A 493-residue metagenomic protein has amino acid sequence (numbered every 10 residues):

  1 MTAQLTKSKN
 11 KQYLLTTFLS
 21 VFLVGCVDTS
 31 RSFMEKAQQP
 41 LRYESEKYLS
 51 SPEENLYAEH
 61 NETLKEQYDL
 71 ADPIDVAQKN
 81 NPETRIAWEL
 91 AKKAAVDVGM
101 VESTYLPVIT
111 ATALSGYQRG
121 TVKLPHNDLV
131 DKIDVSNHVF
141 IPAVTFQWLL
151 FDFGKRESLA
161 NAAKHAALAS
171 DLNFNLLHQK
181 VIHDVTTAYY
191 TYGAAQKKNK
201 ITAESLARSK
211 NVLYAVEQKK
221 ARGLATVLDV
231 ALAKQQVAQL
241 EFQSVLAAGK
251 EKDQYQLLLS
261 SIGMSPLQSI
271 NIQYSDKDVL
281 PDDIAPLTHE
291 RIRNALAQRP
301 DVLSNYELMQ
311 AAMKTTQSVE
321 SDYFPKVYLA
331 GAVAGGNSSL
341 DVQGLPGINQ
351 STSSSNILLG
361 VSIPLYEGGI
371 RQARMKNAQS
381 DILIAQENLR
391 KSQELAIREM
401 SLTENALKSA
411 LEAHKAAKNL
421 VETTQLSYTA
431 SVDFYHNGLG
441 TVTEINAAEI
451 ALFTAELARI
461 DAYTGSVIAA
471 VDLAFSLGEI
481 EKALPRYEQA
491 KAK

Functional and structural regions predicted by a protein language model:
M1-V76, G249-R293, A474-K493: Terminal intrinsically disordered/low-complexity segments used for targeting and assembly
N10, V27, F174-N294, A406 (+4 more regions): Periplasmic alpha-helical coiled-coil/stalk elements that build and connect Gram-negative outer-membrane
L56-E66, T112-T145, Y274-I284, Q317 (+4 more regions): Small/polar, glycine/serine/threonine/aspartate-rich low-complexity segments that form flexible
D75-R85, K92-V108, S136, A143-N161 (+8 more regions): A glycine-/polar-enriched beta->alpha junction
I86-V101, L177, V181-I201, N211 (+6 more regions): Amphipathic alpha-helical coiled-coil segments
L90, P125-L129, S158-A166: "Short basic amphipathic alpha-helical interaction patches in structured regions
A247, P300, A462: Metallo-beta-lactamase
